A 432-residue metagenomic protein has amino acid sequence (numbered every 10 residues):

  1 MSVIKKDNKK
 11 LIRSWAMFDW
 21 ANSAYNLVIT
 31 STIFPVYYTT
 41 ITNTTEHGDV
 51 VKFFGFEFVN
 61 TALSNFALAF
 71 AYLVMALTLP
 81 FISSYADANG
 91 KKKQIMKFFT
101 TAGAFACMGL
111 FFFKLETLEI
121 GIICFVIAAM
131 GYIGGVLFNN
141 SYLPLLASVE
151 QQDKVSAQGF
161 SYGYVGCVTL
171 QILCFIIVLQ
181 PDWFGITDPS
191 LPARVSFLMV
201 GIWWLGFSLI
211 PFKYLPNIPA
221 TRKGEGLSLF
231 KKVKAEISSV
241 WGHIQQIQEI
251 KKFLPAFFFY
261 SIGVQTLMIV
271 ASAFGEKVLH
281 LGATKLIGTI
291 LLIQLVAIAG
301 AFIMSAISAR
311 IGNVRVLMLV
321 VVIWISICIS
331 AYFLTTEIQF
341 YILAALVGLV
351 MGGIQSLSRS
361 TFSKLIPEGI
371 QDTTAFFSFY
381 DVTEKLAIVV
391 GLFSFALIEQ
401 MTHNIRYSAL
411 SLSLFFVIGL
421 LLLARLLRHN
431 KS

Functional and structural regions predicted by a protein language model:
S2-I12, P216-P255: Juxtamembrane intracellular "pre-TM" segments in multi-pass secondary transporters
V28-T61, I269-T289: Short amphipathic helix-loop junctions that connect adjacent transmembrane helices in Major Facilitator Superfamily/SLC
F56-N60, I177-I202, L397-F416: A membrane-interface helix-boundary motif in multi-pass transporters
L77-K91, A299-N313, E399: Helix-to-loop junctions at the C-terminal end of transmembrane segments in multipass secondary transporters
Q94-G109, R315-S330: Structural signature of the two symmetry-related core transmembrane helices
F111-C124, Y332-A344: Helix-loop junctions at membrane interfaces in 12-TM secondary transporters
F112, W203-Y214, I354, V390 (+2 more regions): Multi-pass alpha-helical transporter architecture, strongest for 12-TM Major Facilitator/SLC carriers used
S156-V178, D381-G391: Glycine-rich segments within core transmembrane alpha-helices of 12-TM secondary carriers
